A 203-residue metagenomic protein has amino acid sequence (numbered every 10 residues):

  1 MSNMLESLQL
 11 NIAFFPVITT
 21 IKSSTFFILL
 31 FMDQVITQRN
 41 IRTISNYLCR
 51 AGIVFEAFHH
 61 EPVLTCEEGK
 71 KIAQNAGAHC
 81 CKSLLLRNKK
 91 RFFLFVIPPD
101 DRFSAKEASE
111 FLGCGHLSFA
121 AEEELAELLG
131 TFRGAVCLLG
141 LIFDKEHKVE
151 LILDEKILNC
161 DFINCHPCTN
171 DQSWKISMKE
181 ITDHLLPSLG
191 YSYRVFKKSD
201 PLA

Functional and structural regions predicted by a protein language model:
M1-M4: Methionine residue identity
S7-L10: Cationic, low-complexity basic patches in intrinsically disordered or flexible, solvent-exposed regions
I18-T20, T25-I28: Short, positively charged and aromatic/hydrophobic N-terminal segments
F31-A203: Extended, low-hydrophobicity, polar/charged segments
